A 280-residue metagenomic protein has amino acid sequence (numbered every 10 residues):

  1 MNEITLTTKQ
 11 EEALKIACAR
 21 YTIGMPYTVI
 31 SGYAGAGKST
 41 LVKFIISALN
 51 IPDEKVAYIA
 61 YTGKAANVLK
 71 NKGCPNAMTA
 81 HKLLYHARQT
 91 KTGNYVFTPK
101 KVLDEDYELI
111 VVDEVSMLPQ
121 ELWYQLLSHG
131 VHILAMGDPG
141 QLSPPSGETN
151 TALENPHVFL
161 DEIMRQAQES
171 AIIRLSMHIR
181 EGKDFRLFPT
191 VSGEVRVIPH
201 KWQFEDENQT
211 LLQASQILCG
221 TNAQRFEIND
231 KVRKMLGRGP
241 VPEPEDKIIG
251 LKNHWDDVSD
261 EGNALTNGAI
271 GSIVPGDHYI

Functional and structural regions predicted by a protein language model:
M1-K15: N-terminal pre-Walker A segment at the start of P-loop NTPase domains
N2-I4, Y58, V115, G239 (+1 more regions): Short basic coil micro-motifs at the edges of alpha-helical modules that engage polyanionic partners
I4-L6, Y95-F97, V195-V197, H278-Y279: Hydrophobic transmembrane signal anchors and adjacent membrane-proximal interface regions, especially in viral
K9, P99, D106-Y107, E114 (+1 more regions): Soluble or luminal CAZymes and related metallo-dependent hydrolases
E12-A36, V131, P139-I280: Conserved helicase motor core of P-loop NTPases
K15-A19, P26-S192: ASCE P-loop NTPase helicase motor core
